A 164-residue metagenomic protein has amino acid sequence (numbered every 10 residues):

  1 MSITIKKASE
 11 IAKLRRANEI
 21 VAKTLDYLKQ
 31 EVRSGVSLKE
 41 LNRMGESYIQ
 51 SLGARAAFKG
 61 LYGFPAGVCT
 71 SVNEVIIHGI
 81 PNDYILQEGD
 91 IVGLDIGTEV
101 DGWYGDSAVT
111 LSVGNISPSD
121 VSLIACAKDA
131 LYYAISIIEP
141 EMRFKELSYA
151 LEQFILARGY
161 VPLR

Functional and structural regions predicted by a protein language model:
M1-R164: Active-site neighborhoods and metal-handling regions in enzymes and metal-associated proteins
